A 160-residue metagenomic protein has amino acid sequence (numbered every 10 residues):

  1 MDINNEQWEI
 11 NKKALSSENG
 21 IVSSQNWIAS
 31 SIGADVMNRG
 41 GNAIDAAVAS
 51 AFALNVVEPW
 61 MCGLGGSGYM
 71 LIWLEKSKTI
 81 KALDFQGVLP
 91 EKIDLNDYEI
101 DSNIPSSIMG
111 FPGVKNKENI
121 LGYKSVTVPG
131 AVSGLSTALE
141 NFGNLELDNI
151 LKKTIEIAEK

Functional and structural regions predicted by a protein language model:
M1-S31, D35, A43-K160: Noncatalytic scaffold domains of N-terminal-nucleophile
